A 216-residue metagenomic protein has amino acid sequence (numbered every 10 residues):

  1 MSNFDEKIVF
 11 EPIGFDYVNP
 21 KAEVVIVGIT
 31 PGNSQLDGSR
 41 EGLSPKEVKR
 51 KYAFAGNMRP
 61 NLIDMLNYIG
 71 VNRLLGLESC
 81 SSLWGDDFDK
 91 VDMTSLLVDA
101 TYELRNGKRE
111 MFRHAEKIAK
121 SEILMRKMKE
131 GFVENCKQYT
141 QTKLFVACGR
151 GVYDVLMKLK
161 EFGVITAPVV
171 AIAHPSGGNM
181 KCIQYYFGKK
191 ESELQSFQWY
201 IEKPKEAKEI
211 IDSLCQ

Functional and structural regions predicted by a protein language model:
M1-V146, G151-M157, F162, G177-K181 (+2 more regions): A polyanion-binding, active-site-adjacent surface
V164-H174: Short hydrophobic/aromatic-enriched beta-strand-loop microsegments
W199-Q216: Charged phosphate-binding loop/patch that engages nucleotide di/tri-phosphates or the phosphate backbone of nucleic
